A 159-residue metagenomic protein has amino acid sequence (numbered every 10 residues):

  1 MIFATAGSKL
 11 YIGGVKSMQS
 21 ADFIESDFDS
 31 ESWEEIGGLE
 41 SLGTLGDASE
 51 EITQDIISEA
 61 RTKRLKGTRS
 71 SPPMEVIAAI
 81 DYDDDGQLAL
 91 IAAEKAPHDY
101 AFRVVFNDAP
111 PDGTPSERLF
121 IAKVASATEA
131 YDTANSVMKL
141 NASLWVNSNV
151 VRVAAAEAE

Functional and structural regions predicted by a protein language model:
M1-I77, K123-S136: Solvent-exposed edge beta-strands and adjacent loop segments that serve as assembly or binding interfaces
A4, S70, A96-H98, R118 (+1 more regions): A short, structural micro-pattern
K9-G13, D99-V105, R118-I121: Ordered hydrophobic segments in well-structured contexts
D29-S32, A93-D99, I121-A125, N141-W145: Short, low-complexity, polar/charged sequence segments that are solvent-exposed and flexible
T62-D108: Structured, beta-strand-rich domain cores that present glycine/charged loop surfaces used to bind extended ligands
V105-V153: Short beta-strand and beta-hairpin "edge-sheet" elements
A154-E159: Intrinsically disordered, low-complexity terminal/linker regions enriched in Pro/Ser/Gly and acidic residues
